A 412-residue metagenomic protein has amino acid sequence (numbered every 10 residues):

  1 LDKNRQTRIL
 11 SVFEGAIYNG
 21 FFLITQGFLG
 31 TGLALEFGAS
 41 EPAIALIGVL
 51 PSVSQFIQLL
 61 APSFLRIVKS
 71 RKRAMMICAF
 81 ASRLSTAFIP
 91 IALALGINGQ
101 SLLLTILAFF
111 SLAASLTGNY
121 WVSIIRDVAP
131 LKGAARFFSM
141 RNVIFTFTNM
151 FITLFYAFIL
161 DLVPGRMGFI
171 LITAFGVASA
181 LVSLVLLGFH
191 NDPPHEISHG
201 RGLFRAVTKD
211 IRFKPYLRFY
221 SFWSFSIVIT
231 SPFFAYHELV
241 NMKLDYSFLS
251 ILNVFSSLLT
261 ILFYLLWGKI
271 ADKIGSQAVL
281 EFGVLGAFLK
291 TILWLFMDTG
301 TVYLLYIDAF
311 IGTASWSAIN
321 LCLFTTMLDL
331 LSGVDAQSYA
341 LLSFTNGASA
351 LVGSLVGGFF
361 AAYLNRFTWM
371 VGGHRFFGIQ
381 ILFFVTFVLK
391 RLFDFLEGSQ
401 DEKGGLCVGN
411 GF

Functional and structural regions predicted by a protein language model:
L1-Q58, P62-L65, K72, A87 (+3 more regions): Helix-loop boundary and gating motifs at the non-cytosolic
L1-R5, D192-Y220, G404-F412: Juxtamembrane intracellular "pre-TM" segments in multi-pass secondary transporters
A16, S85-T86, N98-T117, V302-I319: Hydrophobic core of transmembrane alpha-helices in multi-pass small-molecule transporters, especially MFS/SLC-type
T31-E36, S63, I67, P90-L95 (+2 more regions): Transmembrane alpha-helix termini and helix-breaking/packing motifs in multi-pass membrane transporters
I57-R73, L160-D161, F263-S276, A361: Helix-to-loop junctions at the C-terminal end of transmembrane segments in multipass secondary transporters
I67-S82, M140, G165-M167, D272-L285 (+1 more regions): Cytoplasmic membrane-interface "Motif A"-like loop-to-helix N-cap segments of 12-TM Major Facilitator Superfamily
A79-N98, D161-L162, L285-G300: C-terminal ends and interior cores of transmembrane alpha-helices in multi-pass membrane transporters/permeases
A114-A129, A318-G333: Intracellular juxtamembrane helix-capping segments at the cytosolic ends of symmetry-related transmembrane helices
